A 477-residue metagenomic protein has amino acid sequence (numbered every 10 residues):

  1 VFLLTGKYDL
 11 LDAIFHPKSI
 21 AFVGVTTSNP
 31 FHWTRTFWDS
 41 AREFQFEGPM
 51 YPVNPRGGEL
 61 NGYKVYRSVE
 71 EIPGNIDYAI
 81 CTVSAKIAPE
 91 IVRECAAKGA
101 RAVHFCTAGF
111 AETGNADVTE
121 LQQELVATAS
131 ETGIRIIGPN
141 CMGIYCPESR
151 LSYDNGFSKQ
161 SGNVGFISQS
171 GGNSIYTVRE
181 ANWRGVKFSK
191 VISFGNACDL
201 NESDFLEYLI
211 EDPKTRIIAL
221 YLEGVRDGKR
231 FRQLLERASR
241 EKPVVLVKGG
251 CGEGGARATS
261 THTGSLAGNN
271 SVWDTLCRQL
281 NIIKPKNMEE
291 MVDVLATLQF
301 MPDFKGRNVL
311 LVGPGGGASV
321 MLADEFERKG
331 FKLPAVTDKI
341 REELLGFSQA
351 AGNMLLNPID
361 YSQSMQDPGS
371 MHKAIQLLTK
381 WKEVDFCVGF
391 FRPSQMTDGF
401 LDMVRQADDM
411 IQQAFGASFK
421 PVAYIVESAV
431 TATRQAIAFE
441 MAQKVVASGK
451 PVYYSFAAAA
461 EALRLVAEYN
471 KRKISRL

Functional and structural regions predicted by a protein language model:
V1-L477: Catalytic-core regions of core metabolic enzymes, especially those transforming organic acids/acyl-group intermediates
